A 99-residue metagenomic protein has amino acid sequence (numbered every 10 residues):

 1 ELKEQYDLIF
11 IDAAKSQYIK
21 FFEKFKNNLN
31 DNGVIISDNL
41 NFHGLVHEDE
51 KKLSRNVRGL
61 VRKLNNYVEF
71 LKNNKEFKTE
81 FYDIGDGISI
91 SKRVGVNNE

Functional and structural regions predicted by a protein language model:
E1-L8: A short acidic, Gly/Pro-enriched loop at the edge of an enzyme's catalytic core that lines a small-molecule cofactor
L8-D12, E80: Short catalytic-loop micro-motif centered on adjacent basic/acidic residues
Q17-E99: C-terminal substrate-binding/active-site "lid" region of AdoMet-derived donor-dependent transferases
